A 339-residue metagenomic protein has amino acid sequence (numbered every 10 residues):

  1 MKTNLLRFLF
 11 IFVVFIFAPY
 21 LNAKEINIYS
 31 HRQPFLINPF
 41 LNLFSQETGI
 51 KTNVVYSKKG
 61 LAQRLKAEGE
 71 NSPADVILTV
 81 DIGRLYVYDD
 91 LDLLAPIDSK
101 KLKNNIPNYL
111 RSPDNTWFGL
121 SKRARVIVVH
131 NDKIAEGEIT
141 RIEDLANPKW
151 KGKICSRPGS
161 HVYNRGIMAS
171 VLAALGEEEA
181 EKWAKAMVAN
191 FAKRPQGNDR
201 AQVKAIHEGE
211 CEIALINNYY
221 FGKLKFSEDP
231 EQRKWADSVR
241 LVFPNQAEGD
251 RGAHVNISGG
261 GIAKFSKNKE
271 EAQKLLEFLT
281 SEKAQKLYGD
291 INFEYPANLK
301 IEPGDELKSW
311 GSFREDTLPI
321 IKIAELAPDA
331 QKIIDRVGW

Functional and structural regions predicted by a protein language model:
A23-V87: Early extracytoplasmic/lumenal segment of secretory-pathway proteins
Y29-R32, P113, V129-N131, G137 (+3 more regions): Short beta-strand->loop
S72-I77, A95-I127, E143, K153-S156: A structural signal for short loop-to-beta-strand junctions that line the ligand-binding cleft of periplasmic/secreted
L94-K103, W117-F118, E143, P230-H254 (+1 more regions): Short beta-strand->loop
V126-K133, V255-N268, L287-I291: A bilobed periplasmic-binding-protein/Venus flytrap-type ligand-binding module shared by bacterial periplasmic
G152-G159, F278-I301: Periplasmic-binding protein-like
S170, A174-P244: Ligand-binding pocket segment of bilobal, Venus flytrap-like solute-binding proteins
A180, F293-W339: An extracytoplasmic/periplasmic, membrane-proximal ligand-sensing/linker region
